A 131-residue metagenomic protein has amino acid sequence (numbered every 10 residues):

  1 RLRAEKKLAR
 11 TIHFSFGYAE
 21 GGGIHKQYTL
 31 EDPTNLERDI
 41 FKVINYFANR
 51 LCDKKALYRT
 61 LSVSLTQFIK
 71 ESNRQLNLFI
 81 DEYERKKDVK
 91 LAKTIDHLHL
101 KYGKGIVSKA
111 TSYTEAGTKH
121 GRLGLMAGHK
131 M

Functional and structural regions predicted by a protein language model:
R1-M131: Basic, low-complexity intrinsically disordered segments
